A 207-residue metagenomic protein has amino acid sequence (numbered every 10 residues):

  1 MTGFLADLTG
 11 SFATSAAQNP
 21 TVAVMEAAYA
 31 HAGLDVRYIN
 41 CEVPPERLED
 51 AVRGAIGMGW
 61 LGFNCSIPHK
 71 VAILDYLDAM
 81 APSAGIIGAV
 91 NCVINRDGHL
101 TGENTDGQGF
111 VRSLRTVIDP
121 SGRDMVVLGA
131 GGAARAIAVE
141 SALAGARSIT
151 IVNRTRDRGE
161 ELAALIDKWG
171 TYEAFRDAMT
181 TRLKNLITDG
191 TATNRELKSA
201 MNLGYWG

Functional and structural regions predicted by a protein language model:
T2-I118: Phosphate/diphosphate ligand-binding glycine-rich loop within oxidoreductases
A13, L114, R123-A142: Glycine-rich adenosine-cofactor-binding loop
A146-I166: NAD(P)-binding Rossmann-fold cofactor-contacting core
A164-D177, T181: Short acidic low-complexity segments
R176, T180, K184-I187, K198: Residue-level detector of alpha-helical secondary structure
T188-N194: Charged, low-complexity interaction regions
